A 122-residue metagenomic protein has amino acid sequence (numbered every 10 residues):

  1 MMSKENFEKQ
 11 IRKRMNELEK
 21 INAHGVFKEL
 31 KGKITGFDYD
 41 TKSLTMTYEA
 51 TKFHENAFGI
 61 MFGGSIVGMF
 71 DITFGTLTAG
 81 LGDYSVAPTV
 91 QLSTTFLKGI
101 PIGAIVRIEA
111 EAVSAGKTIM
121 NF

Functional and structural regions predicted by a protein language model:
M1-F122: Terminal targeting signals and extreme-terminal segments of soluble enzymes
